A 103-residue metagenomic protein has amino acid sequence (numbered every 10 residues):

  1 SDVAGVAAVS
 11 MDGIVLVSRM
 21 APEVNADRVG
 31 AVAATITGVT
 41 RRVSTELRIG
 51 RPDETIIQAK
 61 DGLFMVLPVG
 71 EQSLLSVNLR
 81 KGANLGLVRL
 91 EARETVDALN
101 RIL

Functional and structural regions predicted by a protein language model:
S1-A4, M11-L103: Acidic, low-complexity cytosolic segments
